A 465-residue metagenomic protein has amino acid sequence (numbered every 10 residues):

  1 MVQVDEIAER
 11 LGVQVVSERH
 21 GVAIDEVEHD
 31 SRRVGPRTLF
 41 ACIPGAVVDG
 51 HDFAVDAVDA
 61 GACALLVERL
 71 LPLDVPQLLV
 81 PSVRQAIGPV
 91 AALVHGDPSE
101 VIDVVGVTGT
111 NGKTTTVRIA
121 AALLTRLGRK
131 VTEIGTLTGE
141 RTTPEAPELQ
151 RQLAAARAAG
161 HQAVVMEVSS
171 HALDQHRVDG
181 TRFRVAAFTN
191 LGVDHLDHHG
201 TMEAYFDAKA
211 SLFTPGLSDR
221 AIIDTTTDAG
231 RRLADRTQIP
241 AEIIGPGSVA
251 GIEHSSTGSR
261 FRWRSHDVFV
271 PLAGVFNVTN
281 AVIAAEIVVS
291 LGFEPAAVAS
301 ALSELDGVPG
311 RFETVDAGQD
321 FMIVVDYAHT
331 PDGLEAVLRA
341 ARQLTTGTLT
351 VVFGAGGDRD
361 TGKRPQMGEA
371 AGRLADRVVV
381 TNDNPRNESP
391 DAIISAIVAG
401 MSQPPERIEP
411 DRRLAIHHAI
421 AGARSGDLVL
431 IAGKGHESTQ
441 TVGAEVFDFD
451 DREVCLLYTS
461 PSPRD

Functional and structural regions predicted by a protein language model:
M1-P89, L93, A273, F293-A296 (+1 more regions): N-terminal leader/targeting and accessory segments in enzymes
M1-V16, R33-L39, D49-D52, R118 (+2 more regions): ATP-dependent carboxylate-amine ligase
I7, T38, A57, V90 (+11 more regions): Residue-level signal for inorganic ion chemistry
A8, Q14, V67-V75, A159 (+5 more regions): Acidic, Mg2+-coordinating active-site environments of NTP-dependent enzymes
C63-E68, I222-T225, V352-F353, R377-D383: Short internal beta-strands
L70, T136-L137, S170, L191 (+3 more regions): Short, ordered loop/turn segments at secondary-structure junctions
I87-A221, T225, A229-T237, T345: Phosphate-binding loop of NTP-binding sites
P461-D465: A short, hydrophobic C-terminal helix/tail in secreted or cell-surface proteins
